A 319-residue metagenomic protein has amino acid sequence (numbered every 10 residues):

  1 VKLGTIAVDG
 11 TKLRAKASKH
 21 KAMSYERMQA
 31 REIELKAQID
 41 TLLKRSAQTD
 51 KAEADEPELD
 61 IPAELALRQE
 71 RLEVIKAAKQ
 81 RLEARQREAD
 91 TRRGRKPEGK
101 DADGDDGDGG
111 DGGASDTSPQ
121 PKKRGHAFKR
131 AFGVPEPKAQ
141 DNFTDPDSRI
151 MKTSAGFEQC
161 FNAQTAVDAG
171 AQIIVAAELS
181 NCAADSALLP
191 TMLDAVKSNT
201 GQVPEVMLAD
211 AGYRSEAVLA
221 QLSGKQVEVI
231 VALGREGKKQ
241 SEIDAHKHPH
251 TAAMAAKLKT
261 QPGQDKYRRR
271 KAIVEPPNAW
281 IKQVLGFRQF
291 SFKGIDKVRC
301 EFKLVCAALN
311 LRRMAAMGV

Functional and structural regions predicted by a protein language model:
V1-V319: Anion-binding and metal-coordination hotspots
